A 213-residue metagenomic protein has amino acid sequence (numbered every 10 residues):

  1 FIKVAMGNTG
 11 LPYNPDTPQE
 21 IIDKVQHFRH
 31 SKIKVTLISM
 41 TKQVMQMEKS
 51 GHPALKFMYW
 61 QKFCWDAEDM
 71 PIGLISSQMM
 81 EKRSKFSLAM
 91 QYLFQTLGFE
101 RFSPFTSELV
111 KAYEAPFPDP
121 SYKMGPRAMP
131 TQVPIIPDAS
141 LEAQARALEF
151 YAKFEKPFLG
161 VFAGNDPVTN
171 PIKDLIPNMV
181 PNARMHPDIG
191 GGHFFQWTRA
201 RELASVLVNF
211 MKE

Functional and structural regions predicted by a protein language model:
F1-A183: Flexible "cap/lid" subdomain of the alpha/beta-hydrolase fold that forms the substrate-access gate
P181-E213: Catalytic active-site module of serine/aspartate enzymes centered on a nucleophile-bearing elbow/loop
